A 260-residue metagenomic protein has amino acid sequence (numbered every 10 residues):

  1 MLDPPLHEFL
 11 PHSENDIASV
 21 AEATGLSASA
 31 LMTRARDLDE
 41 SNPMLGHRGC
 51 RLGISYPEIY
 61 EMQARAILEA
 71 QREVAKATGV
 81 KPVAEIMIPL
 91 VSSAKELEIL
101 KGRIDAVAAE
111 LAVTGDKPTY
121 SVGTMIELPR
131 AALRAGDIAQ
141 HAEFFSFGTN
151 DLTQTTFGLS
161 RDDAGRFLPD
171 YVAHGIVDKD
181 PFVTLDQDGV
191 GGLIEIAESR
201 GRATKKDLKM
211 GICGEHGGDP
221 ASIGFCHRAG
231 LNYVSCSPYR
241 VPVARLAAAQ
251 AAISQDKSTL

Functional and structural regions predicted by a protein language model:
M1-L260: Conserved alpha/beta-domain cores
